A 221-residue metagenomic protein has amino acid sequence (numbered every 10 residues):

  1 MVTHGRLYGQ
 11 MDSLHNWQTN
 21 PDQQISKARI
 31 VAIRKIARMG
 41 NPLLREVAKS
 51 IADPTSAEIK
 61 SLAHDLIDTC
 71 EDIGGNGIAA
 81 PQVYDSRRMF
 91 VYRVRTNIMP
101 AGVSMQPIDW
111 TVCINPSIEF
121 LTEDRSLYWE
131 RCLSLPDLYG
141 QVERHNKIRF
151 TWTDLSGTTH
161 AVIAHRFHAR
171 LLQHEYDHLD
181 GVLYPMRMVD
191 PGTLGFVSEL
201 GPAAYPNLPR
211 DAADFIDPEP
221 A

Functional and structural regions predicted by a protein language model:
G5-A221: Positively charged
